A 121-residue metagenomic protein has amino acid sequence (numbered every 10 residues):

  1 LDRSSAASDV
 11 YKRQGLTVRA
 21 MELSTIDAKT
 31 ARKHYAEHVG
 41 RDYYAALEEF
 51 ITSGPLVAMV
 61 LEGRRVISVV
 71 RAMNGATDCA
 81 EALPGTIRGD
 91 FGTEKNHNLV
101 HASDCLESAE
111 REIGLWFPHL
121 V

Functional and structural regions predicted by a protein language model:
L1-A7, Y11: Single conserved hydrophobic/aromatic residue that forms the stacking wall/gate of nucleotide- or nucleobase-binding
R13-V18, G75-E81, L120-V121: A common structural junction motif
T17-D27: A short beta-strand-loop structural module common to alpha/beta enzyme folds
T30-V66: Short, structured active-site "lid" loops
R64-K95: Long, charge-patterned amphipathic alpha-helical coiled-coil/hairpin "stalk" segments used as oligomerization
V100-V121: Charged phosphate-binding loop/patch that engages nucleotide di/tri-phosphates or the phosphate backbone of nucleic
